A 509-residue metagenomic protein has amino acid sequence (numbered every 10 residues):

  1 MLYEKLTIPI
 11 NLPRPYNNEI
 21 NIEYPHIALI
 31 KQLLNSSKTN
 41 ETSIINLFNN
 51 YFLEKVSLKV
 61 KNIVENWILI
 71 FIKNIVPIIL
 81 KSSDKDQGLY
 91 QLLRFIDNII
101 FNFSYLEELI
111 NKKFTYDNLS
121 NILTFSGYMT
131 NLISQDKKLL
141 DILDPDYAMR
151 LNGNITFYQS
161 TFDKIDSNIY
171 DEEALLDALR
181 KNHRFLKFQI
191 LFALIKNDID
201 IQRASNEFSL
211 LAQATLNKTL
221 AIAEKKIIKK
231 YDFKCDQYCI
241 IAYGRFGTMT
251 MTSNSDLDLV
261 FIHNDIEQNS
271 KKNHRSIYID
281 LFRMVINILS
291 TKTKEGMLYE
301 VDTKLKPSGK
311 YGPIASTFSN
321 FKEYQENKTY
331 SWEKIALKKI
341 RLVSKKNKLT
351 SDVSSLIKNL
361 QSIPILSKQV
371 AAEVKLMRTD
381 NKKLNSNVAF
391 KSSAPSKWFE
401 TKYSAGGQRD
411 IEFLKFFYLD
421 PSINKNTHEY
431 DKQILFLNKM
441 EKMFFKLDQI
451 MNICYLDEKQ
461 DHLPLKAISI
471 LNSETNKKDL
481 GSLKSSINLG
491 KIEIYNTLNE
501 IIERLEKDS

Functional and structural regions predicted by a protein language model:
M1-S509: A nucleotide- and high-energy phosphate-metabolite-utilizing enzyme signature
